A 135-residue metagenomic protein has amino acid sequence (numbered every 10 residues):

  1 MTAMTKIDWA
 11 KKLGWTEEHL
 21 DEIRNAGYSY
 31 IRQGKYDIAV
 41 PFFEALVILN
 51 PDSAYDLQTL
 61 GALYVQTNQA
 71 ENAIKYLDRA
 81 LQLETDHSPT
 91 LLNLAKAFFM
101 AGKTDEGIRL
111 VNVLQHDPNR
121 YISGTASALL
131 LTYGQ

Functional and structural regions predicted by a protein language model:
E17-E44, I48: Alpha-helical segment of the N-proximal tetratricopeptide repeat
D56, T90, S123-G124: TPR alpha-solenoid repeat register
